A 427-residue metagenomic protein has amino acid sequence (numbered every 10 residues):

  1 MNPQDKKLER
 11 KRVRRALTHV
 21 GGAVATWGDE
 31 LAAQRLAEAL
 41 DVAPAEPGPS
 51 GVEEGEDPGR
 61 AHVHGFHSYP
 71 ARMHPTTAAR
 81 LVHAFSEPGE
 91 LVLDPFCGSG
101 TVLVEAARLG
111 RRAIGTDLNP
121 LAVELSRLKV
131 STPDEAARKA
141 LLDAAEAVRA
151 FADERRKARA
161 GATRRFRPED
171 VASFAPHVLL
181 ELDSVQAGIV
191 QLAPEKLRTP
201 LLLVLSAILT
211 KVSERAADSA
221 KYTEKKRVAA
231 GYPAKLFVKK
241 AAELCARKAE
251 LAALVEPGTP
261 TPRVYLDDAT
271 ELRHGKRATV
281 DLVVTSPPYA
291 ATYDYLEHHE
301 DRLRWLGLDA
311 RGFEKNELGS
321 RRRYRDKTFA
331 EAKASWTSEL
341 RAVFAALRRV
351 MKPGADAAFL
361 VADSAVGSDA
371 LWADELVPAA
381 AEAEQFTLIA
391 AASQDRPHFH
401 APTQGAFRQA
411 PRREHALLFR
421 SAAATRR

Functional and structural regions predicted by a protein language model:
N2-P88: S-adenosyl-L-methionine
H74-T77, E181, V185, K240 (+3 more regions): Alpha-helical packing segments of well-folded alpha/beta enzyme cores
A78, E90-L109, A113-P120, S126 (+5 more regions): Conserved proline-anchored active-site loop of SAM-dependent methyltransferases that bridges a beta-strand
L121-G188, L192, G307-Y324: Conserved phosphoryl-transfer catalytic core
L179-T285, A290-L296: SAM-dependent nucleic-acid methyltransferase catalytic core
G188, R321-T387: Conserved Class I SAM-dependent methyltransferase catalytic core
R273, Y289-M351: SAM-dependent methyltransferase catalytic-core segment centered on the flexible catalytic loop and adjoining short
F386-R427: Class I S-adenosyl-L-methionine
